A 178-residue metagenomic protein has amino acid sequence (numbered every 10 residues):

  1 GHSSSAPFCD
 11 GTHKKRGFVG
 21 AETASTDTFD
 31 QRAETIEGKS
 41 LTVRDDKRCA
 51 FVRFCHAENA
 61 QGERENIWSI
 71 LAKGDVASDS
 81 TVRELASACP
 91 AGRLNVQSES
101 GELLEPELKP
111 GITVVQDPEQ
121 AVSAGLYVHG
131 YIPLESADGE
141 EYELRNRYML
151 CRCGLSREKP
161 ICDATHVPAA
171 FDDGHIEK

Functional and structural regions predicted by a protein language model:
G1-S3, C49, L150-S156: Short Cys/His-rich zinc-binding micro-motifs
S3-S4, D30, E135, S156-R157 (+1 more regions): Recognition helices and adjacent regulatory flanks at domain boundaries
A6-G17, R53-S69, E84-G101, K159-A170: Iron-sulfur cluster-binding cysteine motifs and their immediate structural context in ferredoxin-like electron-transfer
G20-T42, E99-Q120, A124-L126, A170-K178: Intrinsic disorder/low-complexity detector
Q31-F51, E63-E84, S98-E105, K109 (+1 more regions): Ferredoxin-like iron-sulfur electron-transfer modules
G125-L134, G139: C-terminal accessory/binding modules appended to enzymatic or scaffolding proteins
